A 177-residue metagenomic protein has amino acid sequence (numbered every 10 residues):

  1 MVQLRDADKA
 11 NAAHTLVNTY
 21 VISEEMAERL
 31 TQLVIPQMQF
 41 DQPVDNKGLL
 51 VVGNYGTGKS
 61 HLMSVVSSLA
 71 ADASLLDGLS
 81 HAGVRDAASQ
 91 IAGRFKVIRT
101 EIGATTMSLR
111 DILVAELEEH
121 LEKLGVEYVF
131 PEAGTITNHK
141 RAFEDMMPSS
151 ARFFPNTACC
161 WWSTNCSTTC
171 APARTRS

Functional and structural regions predicted by a protein language model:
M1-A10, R85-A92, E116, C160: Short, compositionally biased low-complexity segments
M1-T57, L69: Walker A/P-loop-proximal flanking segment of P-loop NTPase domains
L16, R29, L33, A87 (+5 more regions): Charge-rich, solvent-exposed alpha-helical interaction surfaces
V21-I22, L49-N54, H61-F143, A171: P-loop NTPase motor core
P43-K47, R141-D145, S177: Short, glycine/acidic-rich beta->alpha junctions
P43-V44, Q90-G93, A151-N156: Conserved catalytic network of the ASCE P-loop NTPase/AAA+ motor domain
K47, K96, T157-C159: Core residues of folded domains in eukaryotic genome-function proteins
E144-S177: Conserved Walker B catalytic segment
